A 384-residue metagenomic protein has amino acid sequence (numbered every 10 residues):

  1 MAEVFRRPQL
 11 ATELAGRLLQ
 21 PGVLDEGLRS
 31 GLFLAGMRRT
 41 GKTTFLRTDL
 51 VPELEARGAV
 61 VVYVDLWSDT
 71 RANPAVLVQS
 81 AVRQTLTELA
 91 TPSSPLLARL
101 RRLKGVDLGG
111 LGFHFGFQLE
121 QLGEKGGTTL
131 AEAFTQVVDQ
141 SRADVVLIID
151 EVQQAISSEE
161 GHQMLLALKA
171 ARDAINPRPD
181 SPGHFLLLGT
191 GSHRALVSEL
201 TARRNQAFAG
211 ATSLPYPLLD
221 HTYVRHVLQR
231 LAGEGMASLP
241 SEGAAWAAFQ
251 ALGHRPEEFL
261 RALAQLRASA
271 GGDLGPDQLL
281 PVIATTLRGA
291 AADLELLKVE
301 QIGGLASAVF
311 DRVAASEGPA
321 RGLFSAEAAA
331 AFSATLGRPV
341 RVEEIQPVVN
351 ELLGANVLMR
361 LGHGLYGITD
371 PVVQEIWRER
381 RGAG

Functional and structural regions predicted by a protein language model:
M1-M37, T44-E53: Walker A/P-loop-proximal flanking segment of P-loop NTPase domains
S30-V146, V152-I156, G161, F185 (+1 more regions): P-loop NTPase nucleotide-binding core
Q154-R203, Y216: Sensor-1/coupling segment of RecA-like P-loop NTPase cores
Y216-G243, A251: Conserved small helical "lid"/interfacial subdomain of P-loop NTPases
H254-V340: Winged-helix-like regulatory helical subdomains adjacent to P-loop NTPase cores
T335-A355: Short amphipathic alpha-helical interaction segments
G364-D370: Minor-groove-contacting beta-hairpin "wing" of winged helix-turn-helix DNA-binding domains
V372-G384: Short, amphipathic alpha-helical interaction segments positioned at domain boundaries
